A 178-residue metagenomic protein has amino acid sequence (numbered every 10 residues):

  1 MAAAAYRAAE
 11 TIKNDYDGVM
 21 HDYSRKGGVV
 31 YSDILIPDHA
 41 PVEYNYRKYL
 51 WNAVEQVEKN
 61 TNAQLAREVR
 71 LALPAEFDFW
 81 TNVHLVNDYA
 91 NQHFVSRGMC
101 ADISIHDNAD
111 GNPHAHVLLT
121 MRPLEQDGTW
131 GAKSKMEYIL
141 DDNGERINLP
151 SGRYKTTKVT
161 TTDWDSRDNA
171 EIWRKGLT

Functional and structural regions predicted by a protein language model:
M1-T178: N-terminal nicking endonuclease/strand-transfer module with a His-rich metal-binding environment and a catalytic Tyr
